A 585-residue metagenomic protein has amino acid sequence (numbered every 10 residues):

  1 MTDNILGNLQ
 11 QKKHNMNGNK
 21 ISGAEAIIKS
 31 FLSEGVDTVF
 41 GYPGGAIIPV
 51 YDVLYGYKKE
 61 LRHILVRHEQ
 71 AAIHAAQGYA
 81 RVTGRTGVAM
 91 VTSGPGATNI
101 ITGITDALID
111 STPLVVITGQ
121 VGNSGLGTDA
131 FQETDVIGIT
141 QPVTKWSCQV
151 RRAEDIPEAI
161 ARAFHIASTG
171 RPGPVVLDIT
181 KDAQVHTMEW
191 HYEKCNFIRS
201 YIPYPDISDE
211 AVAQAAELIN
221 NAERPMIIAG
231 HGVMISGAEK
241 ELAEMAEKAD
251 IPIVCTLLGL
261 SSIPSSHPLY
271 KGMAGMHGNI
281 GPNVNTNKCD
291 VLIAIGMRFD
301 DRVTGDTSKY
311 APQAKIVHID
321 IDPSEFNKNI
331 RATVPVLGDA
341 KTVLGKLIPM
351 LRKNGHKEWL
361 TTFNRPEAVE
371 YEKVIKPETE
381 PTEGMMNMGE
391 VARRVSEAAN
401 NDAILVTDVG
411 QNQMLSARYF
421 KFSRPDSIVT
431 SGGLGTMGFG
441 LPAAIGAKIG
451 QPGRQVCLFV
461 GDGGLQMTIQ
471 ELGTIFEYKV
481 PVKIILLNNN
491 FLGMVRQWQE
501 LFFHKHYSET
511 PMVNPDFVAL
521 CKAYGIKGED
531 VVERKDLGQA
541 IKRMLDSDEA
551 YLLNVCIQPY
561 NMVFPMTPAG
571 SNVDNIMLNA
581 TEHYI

Functional and structural regions predicted by a protein language model:
I5-G18, E154, Y192, E217 (+4 more regions): Phosphate/pyrophosphate-binding active-site segments
I5-L6, T118-A159, G259-F363, I541: Glycine-rich, acidic loop regions that bind phosphate or pyrophosphate groups
A24-I28, L32-D37, G45, V50-Y55 (+2 more regions): Active-site diphosphate/adenylate-binding microenvironment
A24-V36, G78-G84, L108, I166-R171 (+6 more regions): Glycine-rich phosphate/diphosphate-binding loops that line cofactor/substrate pockets in enzymes
I48-N123, G281-L292, G296-D300, M414-L492: Thiamine diphosphate
R81, H231-V317, F422-R454, T468-I469 (+2 more regions): Glycine-rich, anion-gripping cofactor-binding loops and their flanking helix/strand elements in enzyme active sites
I117, G127, F131-Q132, M276 (+5 more regions): Thiamine diphosphate
I166-N221, I375-K376: Conformationally flexible catalytic loops at phosphate/diphosphate-handling active centers
